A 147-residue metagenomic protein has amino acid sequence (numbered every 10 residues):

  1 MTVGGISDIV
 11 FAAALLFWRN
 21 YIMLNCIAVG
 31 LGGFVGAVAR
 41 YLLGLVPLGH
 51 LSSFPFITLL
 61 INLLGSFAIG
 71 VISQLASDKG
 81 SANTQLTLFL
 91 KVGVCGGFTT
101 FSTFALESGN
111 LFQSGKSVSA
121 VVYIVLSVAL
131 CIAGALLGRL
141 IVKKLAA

Functional and structural regions predicted by a protein language model:
T2, S7-A147: Membrane-interface helix-loop junctions in multi-pass transporters/channels
